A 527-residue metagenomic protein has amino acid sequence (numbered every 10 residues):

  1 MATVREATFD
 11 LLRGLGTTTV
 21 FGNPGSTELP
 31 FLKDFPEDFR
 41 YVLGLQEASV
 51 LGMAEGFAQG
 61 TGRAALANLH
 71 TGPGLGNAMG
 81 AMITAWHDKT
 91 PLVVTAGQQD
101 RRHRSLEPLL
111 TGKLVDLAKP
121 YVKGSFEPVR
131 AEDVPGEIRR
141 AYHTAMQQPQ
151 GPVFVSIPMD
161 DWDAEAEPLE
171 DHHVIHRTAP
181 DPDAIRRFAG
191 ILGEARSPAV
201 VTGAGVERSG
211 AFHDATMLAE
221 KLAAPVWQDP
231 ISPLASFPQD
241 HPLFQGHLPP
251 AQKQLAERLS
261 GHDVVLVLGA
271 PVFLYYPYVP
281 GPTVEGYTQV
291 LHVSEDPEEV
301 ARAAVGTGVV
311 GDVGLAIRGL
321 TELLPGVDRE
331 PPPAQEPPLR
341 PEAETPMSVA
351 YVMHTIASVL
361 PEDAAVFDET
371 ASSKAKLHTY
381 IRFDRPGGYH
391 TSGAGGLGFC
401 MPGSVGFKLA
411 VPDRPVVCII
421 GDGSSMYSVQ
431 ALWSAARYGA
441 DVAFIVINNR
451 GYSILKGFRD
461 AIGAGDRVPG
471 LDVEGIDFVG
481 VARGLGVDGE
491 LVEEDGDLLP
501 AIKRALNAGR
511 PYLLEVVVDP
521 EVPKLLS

Functional and structural regions predicted by a protein language model:
M1-L324, V359-E362, D441-F444, A461-A464 (+2 more regions): N-terminal alpha/beta PP-like core and its mobile active-site loop of ThDP/TPP-dependent enzymes
T3-T18, N23-S26, F31-K33, P333-V411: Active-site diphosphate/adenylate-binding microenvironment
V4, E132, P168-E170, Y287-T370 (+3 more regions): Phosphate/pyrophosphate-binding active-site segments
P24-G25, A96, M159, P230 (+4 more regions): Short, small-residue-rich loop/turn micro-motifs
A58, A145, A219, A357 (+3 more regions): N-terminal cationic-hydrophobic initiation segments that often serve targeting/anchoring roles
T95, R104-L110, P250, A256 (+4 more regions): Thiamine diphosphate
Y121, E336, L485-G486: Bateman (tandem CBS) regulatory domains
G203-R208, R340-P341, G421-G423: Conserved short loop/turn motifs at secondary-structure junctions
